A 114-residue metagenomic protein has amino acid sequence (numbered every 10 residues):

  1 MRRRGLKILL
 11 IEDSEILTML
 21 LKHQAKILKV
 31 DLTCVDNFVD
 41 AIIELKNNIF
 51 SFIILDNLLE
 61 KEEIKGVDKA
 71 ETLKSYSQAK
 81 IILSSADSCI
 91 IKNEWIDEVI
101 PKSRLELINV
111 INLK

Functional and structural regions predicted by a protein language model:
S14-T33: Two-component/phosphorelay signaling modules centered on CheY-like receiver
T33-F52, E60: Acidic, metal-coordinating helix/loop segments flanking the phosphotransfer/catalytic sites of two-component signaling
K46-N48, E71-A79: Conserved phosphotransfer cores of two-component systems
I54, I82-L83: Hydrophobic beta-strand core positions in alpha/beta domains
I54-K74: Conserved phosphotransfer microenvironments
L83-S85, K102: Hydrophobic/aromatic residues positioned on beta-strands within the core alpha/beta folds
E98, S103-K114: Receiver (REC) domain switch/output surface
